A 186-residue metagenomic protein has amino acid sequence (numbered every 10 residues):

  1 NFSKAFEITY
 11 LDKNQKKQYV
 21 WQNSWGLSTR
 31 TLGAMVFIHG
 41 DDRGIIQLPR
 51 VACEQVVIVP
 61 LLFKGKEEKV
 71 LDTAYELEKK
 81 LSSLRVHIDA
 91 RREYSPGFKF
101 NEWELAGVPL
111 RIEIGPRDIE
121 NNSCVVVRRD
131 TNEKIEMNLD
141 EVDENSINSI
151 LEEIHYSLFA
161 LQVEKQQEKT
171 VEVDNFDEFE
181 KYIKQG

Functional and structural regions predicted by a protein language model:
N1-G186: NTP/phosphate- and nucleic-acid-binding module
